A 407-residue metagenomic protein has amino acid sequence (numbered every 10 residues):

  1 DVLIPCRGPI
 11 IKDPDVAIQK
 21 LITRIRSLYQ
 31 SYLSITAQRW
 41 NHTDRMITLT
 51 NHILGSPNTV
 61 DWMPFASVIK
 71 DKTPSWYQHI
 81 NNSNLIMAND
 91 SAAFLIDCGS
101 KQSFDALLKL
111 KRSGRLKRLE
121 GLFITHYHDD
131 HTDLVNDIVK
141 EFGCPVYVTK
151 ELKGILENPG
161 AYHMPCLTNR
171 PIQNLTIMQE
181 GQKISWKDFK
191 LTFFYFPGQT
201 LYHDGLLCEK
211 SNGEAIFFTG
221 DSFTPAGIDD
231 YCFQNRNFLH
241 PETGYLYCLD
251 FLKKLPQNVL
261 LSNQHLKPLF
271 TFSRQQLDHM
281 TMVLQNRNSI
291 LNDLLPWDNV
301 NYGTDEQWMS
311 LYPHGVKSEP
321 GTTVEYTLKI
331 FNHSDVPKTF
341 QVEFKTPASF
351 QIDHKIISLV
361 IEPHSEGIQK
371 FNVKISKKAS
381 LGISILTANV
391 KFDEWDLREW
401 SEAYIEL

Functional and structural regions predicted by a protein language model:
D1-V16, I25, A93-L95, S100-K101 (+1 more regions): Metallo-beta-lactamase
K12, V16-A92: Zn-dependent metallo-beta-lactamase
P64-R112, G205-T224: Conserved beta-strand hairpin/beta-sheet module of binuclear metal-dependent hydrolase folds, prominently
Q102-S185: Active-site HxH/HxHxD metal-binding segment of metal-dependent hydrolases
I330-S334: Asparagine-centered strand-capping/turn motif at beta-strand->loop junctions
D335-S349: Short acidic, flexible loop segments centered on an aromatic residue
F350-K378: Intrinsically disordered, low-complexity Pro/Gly/Ser/Thr-rich segments with frequent PxxP/GP/PP motifs and embedded
K377-L407: Terminal connector regions
